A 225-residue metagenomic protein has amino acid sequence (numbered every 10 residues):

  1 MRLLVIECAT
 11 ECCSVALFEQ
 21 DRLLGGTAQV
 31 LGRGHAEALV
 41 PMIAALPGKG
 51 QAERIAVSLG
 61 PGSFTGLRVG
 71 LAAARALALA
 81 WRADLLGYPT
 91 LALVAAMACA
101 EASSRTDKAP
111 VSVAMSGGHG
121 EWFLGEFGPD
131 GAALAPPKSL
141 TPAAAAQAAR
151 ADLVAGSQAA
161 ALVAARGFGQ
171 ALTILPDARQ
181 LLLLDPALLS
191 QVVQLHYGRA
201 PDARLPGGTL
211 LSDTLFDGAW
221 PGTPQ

Functional and structural regions predicted by a protein language model:
M1-L23, V30-E37, L86-Q225: Oxyanion-binding and handling regions
A16, A28, R54-S58: Short, conserved beta-strand segments within well-ordered enzyme catalytic domains that often line or immediately flank
G26-L31, L59-S63: A short glycine/serine-rich beta->alpha loop
P41-A45, R75, L79, A100-E101: Short, well-ordered alpha-helices that flank and scaffold nucleotide-derived cofactor binding pockets
I43-R54, S103, Q147-D152: Phosphate/pyrophosphate-binding loops at sites that engage ATP/ADP/AMP, CoA/4′-phosphopantetheine, polyphosphate
Q51-G60, D152-A160: Short glycine-rich phosphate-binding loop at a beta-alpha junction
A56-L85, T90: DPxDG-like acidic metal-binding loop motif
